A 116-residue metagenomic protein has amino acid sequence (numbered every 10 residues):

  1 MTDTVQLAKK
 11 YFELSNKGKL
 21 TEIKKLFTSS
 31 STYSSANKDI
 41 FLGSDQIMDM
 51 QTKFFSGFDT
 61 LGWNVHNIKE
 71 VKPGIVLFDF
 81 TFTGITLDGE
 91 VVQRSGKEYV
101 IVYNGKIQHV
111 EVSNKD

Functional and structural regions predicted by a protein language model:
D3, S34, M48-D116: A beta-strand edge to alpha-helix "cap/lid" segment located at domain peripheries
L7, K17-S30: Short, well-ordered alpha-helical segments enriched in acidic and aromatic residues
K9-E13: Amphipathic alpha-helical repeat scaffolds
L14-S15, G57: Histidine kinase transmitter module recognition
N37-I40: Short histidine/acidic/glycine/proline-rich micro-motifs that form metal- and phosphate-coordinating active-site loops
L42-Q46: Short beta-edge strand/loop motif at the mouth of beta-sheet-based domains
